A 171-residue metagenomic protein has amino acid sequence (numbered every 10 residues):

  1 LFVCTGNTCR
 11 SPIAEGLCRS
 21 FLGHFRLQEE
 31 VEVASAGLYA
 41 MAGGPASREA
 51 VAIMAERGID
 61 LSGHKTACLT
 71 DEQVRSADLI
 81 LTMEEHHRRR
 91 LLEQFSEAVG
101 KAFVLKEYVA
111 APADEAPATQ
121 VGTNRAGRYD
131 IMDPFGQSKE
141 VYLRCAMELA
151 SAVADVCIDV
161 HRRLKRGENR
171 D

Functional and structural regions predicted by a protein language model:
L1-A77, I158-G167: Conserved active-site segments centered on acidic
S11, E84-E85: Helix N-cap/beta->alpha junction signal
L79, E85-D171: Phosphate-binding/catalytic loops
